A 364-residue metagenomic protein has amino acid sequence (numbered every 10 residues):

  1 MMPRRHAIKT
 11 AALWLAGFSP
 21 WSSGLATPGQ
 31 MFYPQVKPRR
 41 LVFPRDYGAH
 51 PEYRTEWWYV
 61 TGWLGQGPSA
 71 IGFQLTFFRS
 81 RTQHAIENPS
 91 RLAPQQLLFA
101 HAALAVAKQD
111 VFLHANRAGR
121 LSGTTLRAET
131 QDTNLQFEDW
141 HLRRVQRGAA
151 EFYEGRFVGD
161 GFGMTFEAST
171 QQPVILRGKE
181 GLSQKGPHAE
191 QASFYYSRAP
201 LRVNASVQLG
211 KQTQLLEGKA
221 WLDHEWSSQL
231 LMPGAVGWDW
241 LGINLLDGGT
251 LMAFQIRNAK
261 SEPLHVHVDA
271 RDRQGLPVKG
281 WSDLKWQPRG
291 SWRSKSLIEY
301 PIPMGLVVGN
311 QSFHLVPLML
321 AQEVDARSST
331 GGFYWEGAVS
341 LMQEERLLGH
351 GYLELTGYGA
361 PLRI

Functional and structural regions predicted by a protein language model:
H6-P28: N-terminal export signals
G24-I364: Structured soluble/peripheral alpha/beta segments that form catalytic or ligand/cofactor-binding pockets
